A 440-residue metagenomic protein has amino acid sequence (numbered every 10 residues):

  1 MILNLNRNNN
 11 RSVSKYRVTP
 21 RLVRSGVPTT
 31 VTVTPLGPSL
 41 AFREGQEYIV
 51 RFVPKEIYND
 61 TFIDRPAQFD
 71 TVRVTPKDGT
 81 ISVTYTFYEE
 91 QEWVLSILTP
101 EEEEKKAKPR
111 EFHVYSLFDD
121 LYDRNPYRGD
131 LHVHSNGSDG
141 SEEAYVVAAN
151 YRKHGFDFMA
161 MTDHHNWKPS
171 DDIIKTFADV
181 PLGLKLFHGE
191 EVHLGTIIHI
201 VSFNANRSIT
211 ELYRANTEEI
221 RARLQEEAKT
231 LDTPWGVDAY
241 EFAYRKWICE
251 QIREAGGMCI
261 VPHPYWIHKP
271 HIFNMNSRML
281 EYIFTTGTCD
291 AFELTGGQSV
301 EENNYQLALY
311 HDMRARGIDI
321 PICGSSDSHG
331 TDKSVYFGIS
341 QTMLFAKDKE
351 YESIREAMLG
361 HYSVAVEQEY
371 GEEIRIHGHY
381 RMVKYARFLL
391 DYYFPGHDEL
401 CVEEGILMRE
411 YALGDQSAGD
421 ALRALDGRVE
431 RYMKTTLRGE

Functional and structural regions predicted by a protein language model:
M1-G129, G137, A144, A148 (+2 more regions): Charged catalytic cores and adjacent phosphate/nucleic-acid-binding surfaces used for phosphate/nucleic-acid chemistry
F118-M258, E293-Y310, S325, D332 (+1 more regions): A metal-dependent hydrolase metal-coordination microenvironment
P264-Y265: Extracellular glycoside hydrolase catalytic/binding regions
